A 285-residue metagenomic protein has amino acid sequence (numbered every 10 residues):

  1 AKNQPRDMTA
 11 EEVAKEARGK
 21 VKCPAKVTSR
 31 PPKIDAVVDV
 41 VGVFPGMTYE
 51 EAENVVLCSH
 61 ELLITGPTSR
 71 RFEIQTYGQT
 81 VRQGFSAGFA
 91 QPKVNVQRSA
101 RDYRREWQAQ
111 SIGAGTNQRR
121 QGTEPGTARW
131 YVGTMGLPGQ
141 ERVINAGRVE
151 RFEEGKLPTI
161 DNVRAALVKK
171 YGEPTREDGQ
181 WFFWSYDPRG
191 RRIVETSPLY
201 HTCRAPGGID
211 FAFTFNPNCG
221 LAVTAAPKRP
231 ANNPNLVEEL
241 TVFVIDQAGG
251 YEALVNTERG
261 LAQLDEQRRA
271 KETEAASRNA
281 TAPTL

Functional and structural regions predicted by a protein language model:
A1-K2, P92: Generic cytosolic/nucleocytoplasmic N-terminal low-complexity/intrinsically disordered segments
N3-S86, N145-L285: Non-cytosolic coordination micro-motifs
R6-P32, C58, E106, Q110-Q140: Compositionally biased P/S/T/G-rich terminal and signal peptide-adjacent segments that lie outside catalytic cores
Q75-T116: Intrinsically disordered, low-complexity segments enriched in small/polar residues
A90, Q108, Y131, F182-S185: Short linear interaction motif-like sites in intrinsically disordered regions of transcription factors
Y103, G126, E177-Q180: Acidic, low-complexity intrinsically disordered regions
